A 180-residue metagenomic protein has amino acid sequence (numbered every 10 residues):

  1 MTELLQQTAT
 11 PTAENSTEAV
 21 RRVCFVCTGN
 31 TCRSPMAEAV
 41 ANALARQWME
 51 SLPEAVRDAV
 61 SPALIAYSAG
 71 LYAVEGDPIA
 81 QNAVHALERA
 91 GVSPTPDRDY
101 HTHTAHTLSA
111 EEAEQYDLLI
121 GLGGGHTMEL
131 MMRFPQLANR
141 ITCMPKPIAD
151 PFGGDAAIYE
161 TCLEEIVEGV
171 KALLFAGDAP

Functional and structural regions predicted by a protein language model:
T2-P180: Short polar/charged helix/loop
